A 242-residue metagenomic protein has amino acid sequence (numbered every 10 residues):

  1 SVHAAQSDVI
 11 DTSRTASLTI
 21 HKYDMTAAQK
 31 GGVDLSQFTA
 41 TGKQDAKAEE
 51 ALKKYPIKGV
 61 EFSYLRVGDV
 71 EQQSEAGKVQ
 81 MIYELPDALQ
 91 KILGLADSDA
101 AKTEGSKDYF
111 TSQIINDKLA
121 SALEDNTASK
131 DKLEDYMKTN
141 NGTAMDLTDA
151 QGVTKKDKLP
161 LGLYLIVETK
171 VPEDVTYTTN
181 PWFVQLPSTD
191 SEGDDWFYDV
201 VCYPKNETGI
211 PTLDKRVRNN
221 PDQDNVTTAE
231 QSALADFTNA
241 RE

Functional and structural regions predicted by a protein language model:
S1-E242: Solvent-exposed loop/turn and edge beta-strand elements of beta-rich ligand-binding domains
